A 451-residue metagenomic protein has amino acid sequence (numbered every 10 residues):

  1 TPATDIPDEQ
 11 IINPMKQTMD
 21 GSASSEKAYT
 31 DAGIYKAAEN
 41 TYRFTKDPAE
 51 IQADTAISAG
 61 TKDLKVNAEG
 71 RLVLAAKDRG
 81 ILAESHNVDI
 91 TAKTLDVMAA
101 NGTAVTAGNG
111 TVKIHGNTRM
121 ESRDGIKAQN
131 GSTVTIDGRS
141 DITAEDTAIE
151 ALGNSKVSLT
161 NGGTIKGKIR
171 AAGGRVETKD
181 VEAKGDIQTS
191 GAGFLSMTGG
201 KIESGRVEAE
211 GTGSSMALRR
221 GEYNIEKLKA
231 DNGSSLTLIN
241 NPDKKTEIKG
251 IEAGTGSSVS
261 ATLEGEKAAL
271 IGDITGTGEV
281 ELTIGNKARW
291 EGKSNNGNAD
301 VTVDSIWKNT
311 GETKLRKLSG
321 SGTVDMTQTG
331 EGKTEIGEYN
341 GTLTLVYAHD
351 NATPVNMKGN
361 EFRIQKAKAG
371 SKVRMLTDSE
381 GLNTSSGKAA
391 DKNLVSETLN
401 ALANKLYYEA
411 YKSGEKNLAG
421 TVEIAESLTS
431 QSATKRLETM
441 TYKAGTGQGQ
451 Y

Functional and structural regions predicted by a protein language model:
A3-K62, G278-T283, N298-T302, K308 (+3 more regions): N-terminal domain-start segments of secreted/luminal proteins
A3-M15, Y347-N360, S371-Y451: Outer-membrane translocation/initiation segment of Type V secreted surface proteins
D5, Q10-I11, K113, T135 (+4 more regions): Generic short N-terminal amphipathic or hydrophobic helices
I11, K16, A28-K36, D54-G60 (+14 more regions): Glycine-rich beta-solenoid repeat tracts in large extracellular/virion proteins
M19, A37, Y42-K46, L64-G70 (+15 more regions): All-beta strand scaffolds that present successive hydrophobic residues in beta-strands
G213-S215, R219-K229, S235-G254, S258-K405: Extracellular beta-strand/loop-rich repeat segments of large surface/secreted proteins
